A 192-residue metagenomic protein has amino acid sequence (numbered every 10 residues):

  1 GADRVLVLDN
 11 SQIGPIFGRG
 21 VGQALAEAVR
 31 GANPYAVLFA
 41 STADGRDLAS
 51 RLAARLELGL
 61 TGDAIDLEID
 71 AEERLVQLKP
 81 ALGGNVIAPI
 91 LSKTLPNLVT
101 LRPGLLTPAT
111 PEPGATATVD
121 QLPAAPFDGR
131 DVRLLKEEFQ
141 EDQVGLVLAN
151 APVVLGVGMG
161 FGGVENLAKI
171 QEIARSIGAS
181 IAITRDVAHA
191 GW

Functional and structural regions predicted by a protein language model:
G1-W192: N-terminal glycine-rich FAD/FM-binding segment characteristic of electron-transfer flavoproteins
